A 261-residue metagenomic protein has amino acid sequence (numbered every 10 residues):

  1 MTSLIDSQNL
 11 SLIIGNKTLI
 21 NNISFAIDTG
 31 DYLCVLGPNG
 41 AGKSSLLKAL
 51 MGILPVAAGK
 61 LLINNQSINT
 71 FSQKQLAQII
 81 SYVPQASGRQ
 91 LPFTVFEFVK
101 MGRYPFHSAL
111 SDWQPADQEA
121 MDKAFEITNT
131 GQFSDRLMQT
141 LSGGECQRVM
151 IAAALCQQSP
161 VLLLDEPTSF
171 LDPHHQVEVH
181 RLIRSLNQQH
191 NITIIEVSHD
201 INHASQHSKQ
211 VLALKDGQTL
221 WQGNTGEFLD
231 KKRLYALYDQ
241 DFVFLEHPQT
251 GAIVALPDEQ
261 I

Functional and structural regions predicted by a protein language model:
L36-P38: The feature captures the beta-strand-to-loop junction immediately N-terminal to the Walker
M51: Helix-to-loop junction immediately C-terminal to a conserved catalytic motif
G59-S67, L76: Conserved ABC transporter NBD signature motif
K100, P115-F133, Q158: Conserved ABC ATPase "signature" region
D112, L137-L141, E145: Conserved ABC ATPase signature
L162-E166: Catalytic Walker B motif of ABC-type/P-loop ATPase nucleotide-binding domains
V211-N224: H-loop (His-switch) and adjacent beta-strand-loop-beta switch element of ABC-type ATPase nucleotide-binding domains
